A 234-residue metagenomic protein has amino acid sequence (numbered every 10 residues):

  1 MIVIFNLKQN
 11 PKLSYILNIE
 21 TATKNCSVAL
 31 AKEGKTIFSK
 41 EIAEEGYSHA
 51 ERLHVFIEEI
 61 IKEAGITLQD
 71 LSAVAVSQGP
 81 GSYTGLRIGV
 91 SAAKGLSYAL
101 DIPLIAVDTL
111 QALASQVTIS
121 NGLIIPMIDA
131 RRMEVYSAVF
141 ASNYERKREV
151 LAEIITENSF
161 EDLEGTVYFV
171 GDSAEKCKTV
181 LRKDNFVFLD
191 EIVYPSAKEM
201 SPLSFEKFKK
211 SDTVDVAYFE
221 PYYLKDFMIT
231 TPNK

Functional and structural regions predicted by a protein language model:
V3-Q78: N-terminal beta-alpha supersecondary unit
I4-K12, K35, E45, P103-Y194 (+3 more regions): Surface "functional belts" at beta-alpha junctions
E44-V55, Y83, R87, S91 (+2 more regions): Residues at secondary-structure transition points
I60-A64, A99, V117, A197-K207: Stable alpha-helical structural segments in soluble proteins, enriched in small hydrophobic residues
A64-T67, S120, D162-E164, F208: Glycine-rich phosphate-binding loop signature in dinucleotide/nucleotide-binding domains
A73-L104, T109: DPxDG-like acidic metal-binding loop motif
D190-K234: Acyltransferase
